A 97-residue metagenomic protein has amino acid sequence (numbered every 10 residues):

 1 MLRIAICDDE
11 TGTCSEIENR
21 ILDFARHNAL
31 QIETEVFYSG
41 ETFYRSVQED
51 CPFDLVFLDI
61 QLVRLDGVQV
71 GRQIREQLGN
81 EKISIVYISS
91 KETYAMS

Functional and structural regions predicted by a protein language model:
M1-A5, S15-E18: Non-catalytic signal-transmission and effector/linker regions of two-component phosphorelay proteins
E10-E35: Two-component/phosphorelay signaling modules centered on CheY-like receiver
G12, T42, E92-Y94: Short alpha-helical
S15, R45, M96: Alpha-helical elements of the RecA-like P-loop NTPase motor core of helicases
E18, V36-L55: Acidic, metal-coordinating helix/loop segments flanking the phosphotransfer/catalytic sites of two-component signaling
L22-L30, Q48-C51, E76-N80: Alpha-helix termini
P52-S97: CheY-like receiver
